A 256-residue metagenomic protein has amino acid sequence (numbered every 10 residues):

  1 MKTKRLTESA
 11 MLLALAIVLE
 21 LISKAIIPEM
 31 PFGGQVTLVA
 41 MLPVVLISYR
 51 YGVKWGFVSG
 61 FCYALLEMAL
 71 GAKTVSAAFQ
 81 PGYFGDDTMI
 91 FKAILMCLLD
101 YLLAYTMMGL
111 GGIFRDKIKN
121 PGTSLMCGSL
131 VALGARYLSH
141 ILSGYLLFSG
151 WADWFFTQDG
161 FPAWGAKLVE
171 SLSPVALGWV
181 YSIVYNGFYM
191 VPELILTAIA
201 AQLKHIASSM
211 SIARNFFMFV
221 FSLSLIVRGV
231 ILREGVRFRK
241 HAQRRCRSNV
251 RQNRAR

Functional and structural regions predicted by a protein language model:
M1-K204: Loop-helix junctions at membrane interfaces
H205-A213: Short alpha-helix boundary/capping segments
I212-F217, E234: N-terminal leader/targeting signatures
F216-I226: Hydrophobic alpha-helical signal peptides and transmembrane signal-/tail-anchor segments that drive secretory-pathway
R251-A255: Short, intrinsically disordered C-terminal tails of secreted or membrane-associated proteins
